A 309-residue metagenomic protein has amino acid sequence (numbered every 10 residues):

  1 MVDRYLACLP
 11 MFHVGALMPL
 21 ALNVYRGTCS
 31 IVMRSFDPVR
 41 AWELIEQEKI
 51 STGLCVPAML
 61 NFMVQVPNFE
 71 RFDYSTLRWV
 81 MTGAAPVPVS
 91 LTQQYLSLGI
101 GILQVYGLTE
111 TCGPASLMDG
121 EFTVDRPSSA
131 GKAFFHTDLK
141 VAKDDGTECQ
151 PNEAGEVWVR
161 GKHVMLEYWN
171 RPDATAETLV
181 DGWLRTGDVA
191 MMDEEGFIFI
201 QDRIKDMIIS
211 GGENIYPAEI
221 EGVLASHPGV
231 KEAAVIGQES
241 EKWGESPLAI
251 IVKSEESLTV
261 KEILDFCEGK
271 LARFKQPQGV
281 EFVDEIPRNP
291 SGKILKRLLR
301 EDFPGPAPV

Functional and structural regions predicted by a protein language model:
M1-R4, F12-S51, V66: Conserved AMP-binding/adenylation subdomain of ANL enzymes
Y25, W42, Q47-C55, V64-D125 (+1 more regions): Gly/Ser/Thr-rich phosphate-binding loop
G53, E148, G161, L166-N170 (+5 more regions): AMP-binding/adenylate-forming catalytic core of the ANL superfamily
A84, G107, G131, D188 (+1 more regions): Active-site glycine-centered loops adjacent to acidic/histidine catalytic or metal-binding residues that shape
L103-E110, A130-A133, I236-Q238, E281: Beta-strand->loop->alpha-helix junctions that form or flank phosphate-binding loops in nucleotide-handling enzymes
S128-F134, E148, T178-G182: Short Gly/Pro-enriched turn/cap motifs at secondary-structure boundaries
K140, P151-M165, W183, V189-A190: AMP-binding/adenylate-forming core of the ANL superfamily
E301-V309: Acidic/polar alpha-helix N-cap and adjacent early helical turns within long charge-rich amphipathic helices/linkers
